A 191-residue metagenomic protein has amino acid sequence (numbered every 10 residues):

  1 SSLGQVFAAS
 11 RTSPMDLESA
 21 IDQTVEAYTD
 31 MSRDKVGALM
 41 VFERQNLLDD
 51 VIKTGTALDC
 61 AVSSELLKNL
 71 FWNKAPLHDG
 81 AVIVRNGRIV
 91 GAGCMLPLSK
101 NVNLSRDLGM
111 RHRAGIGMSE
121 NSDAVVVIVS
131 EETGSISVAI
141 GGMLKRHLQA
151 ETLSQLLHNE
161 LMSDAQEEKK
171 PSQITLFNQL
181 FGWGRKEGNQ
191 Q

Functional and structural regions predicted by a protein language model:
S1-Q191: Divalent-cation
